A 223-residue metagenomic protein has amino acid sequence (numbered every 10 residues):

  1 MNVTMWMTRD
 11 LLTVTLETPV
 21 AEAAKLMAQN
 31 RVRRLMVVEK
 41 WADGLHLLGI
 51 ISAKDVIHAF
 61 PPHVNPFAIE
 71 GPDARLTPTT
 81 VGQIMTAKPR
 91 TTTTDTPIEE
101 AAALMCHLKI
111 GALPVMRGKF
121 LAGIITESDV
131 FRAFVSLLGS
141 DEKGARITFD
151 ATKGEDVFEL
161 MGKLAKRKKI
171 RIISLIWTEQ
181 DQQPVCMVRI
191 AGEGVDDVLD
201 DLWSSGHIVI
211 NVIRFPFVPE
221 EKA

Functional and structural regions predicted by a protein language model:
M1-D10, S52-R90, E99-C106, T126-E179 (+2 more regions): Tandem CBS (Bateman) regulatory domains
N2-M36, L47-S52, F60: Basic, Lys/Arg-rich alpha-helical nucleic-acid-recognition elements, primarily the DNA-binding modules of transcription
V14, T92-T93: Short acidic-hydrophobic, aromatic-tinged amphipathic segments that line or gate anion-handling sites
M27-N30, L35-D55, M105, L113-S128: A glycine-centered beta-loop-beta connector
I57-H58, G111, K222-A223: Positively charged, small/polar-rich N-terminal and surface patches that mediate targeting and assembly and bind
G154, R189-D196: Helix N-cap motif at beta-to-alpha junctions
T178-V185, I213-A223: Short proline/glycine- and acidic-rich turn/helix-capping motifs at secondary-structure junctions
